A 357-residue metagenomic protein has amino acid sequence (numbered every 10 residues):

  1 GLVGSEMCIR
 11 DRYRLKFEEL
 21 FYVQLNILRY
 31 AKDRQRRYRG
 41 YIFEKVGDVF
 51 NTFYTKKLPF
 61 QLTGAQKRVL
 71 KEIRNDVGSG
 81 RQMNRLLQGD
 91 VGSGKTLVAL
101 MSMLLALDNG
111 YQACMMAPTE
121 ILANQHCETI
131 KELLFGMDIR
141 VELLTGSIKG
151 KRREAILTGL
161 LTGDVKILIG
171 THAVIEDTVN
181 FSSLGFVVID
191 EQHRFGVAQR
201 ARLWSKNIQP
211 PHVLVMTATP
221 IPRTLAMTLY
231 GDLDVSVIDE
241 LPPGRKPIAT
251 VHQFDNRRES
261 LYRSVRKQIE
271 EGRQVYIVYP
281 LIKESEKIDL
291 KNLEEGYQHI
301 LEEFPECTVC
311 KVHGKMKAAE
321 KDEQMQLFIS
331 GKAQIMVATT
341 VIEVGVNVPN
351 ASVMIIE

Functional and structural regions predicted by a protein language model:
G1-G4, I9, G64-V69, N75-G78 (+2 more regions): Glycine-rich phosphate/oxyanion-binding loops and their immediately adjacent helices within cytosolic catalytic domains
S5-E6, R10-K57: Upstream accessory/linker segments immediately N-terminal to the RecA-like ATPase cores of bacterial MutS and a subset
R10-K16, K57-F60, A117, I121 (+1 more regions): Generic amphipathic alpha-helical segments used as scaffolds and interaction surfaces in large, multi-domain proteins
D11, G64, K287-K291: Ordered, soluble secondary-structure elements with a strong preference for glycine-centered loop motifs and nearby
L15, E19-Y22, R68, E72 (+2 more regions): Amphipathic alpha-helical interaction segments
E19, A65, S260: Charged catalytic carboxylate motif
Y41-L86: Conserved pre-motif I regulatory segment
Q82-E357: Inter-lobe coupling/hinge segments of SF2-like helicase ATPases
